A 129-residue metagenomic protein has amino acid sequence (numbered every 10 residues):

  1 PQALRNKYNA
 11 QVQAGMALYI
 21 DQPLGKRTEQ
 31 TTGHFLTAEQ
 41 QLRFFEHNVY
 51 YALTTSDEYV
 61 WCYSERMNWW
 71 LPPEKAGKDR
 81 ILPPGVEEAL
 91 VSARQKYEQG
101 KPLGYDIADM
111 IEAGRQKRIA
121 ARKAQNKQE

Functional and structural regions predicted by a protein language model:
P1-R122: Substrate-binding cleft of secreted/luminal carbohydrate-active enzymes
N126-E129: Short, solvent-exposed mixed-charge patches
